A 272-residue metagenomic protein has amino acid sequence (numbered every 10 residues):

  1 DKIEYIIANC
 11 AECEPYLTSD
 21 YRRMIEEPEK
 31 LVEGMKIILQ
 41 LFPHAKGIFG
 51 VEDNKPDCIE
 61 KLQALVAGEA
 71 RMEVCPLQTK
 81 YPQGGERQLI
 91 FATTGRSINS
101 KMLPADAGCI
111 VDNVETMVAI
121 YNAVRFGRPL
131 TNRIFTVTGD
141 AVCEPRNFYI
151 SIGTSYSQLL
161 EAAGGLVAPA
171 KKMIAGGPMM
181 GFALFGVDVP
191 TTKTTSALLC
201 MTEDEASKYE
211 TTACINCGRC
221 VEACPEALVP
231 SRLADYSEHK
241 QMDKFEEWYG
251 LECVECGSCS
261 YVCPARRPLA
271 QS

Functional and structural regions predicted by a protein language model:
D1-D53, L228, R232, Y236-S237 (+1 more regions): Phosphate-binding glycine-rich loops and their immediate beta-loop-alpha structural context
D1-E4, C10-L31, T93, F126-I152 (+3 more regions): Conserved mixed alpha/beta catalytic, RNA-binding, or beta-rich assembly cores of soluble enzyme, regulatory
K2-A8, H44-Y156, A162-P169, G177: Hydrophobic alpha-helical positions that pack around
V32, K36, I59-Q63, M117-Y121 (+4 more regions): Predominant activation on well-ordered alpha-helical scaffold segments within soluble catalytic domains
K55-A64, A183-P190, P264: Short glycine/threonine-rich loop-to-helix capping motif typified by GTGT followed within a few residues by an Asp-Pro
Q78-K80, M179, E203-D204, H239: Short, solvent-exposed coil/turn elements at secondary-structure transition points
T195-T211, R219-V221, P225-S272: Ferredoxin-type iron-sulfur electron-transfer modules in oxidoreductases and energy-metabolism complexes
